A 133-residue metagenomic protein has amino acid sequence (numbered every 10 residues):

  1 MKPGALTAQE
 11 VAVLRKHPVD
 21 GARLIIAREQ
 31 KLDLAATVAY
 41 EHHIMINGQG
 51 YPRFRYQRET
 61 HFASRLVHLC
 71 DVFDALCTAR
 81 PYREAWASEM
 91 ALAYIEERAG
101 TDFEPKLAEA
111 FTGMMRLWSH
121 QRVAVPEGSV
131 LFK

Functional and structural regions predicted by a protein language model:
M1-K133: Histidine- and acidic-residue-rich, metal-dependent catalytic cores
